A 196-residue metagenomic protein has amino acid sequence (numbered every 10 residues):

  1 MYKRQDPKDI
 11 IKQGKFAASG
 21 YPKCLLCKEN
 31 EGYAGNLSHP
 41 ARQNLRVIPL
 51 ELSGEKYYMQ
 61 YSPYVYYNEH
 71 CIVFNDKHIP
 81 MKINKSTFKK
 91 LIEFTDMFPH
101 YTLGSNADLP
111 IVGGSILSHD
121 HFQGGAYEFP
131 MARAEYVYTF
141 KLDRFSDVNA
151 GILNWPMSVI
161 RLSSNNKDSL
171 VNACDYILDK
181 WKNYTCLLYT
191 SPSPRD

Functional and structural regions predicted by a protein language model:
M1-Q5, Y189-D196: Conserved small/polar residues in nucleotide/adenosyl-binding loops
K3-G54: Low-complexity, highly charged intrinsically disordered N-terminal segments that act as targeting/localization
R46, H78-L103: Helical scaffold of the NTase/Pol beta-like nucleotidyltransferase catalytic core
R46-I48, Y58-P63, S105-S115: Catalytic micro-motifs at enzyme active sites that drive phosphoryl/nucleotidyl and oxygen chemistry
L50-L52, Q60-Y67, A150-L153: Short glycine/proline-enriched loop/turn "hinge" motifs that connect secondary-structure elements and lie
S62-K77, P156: Residues forming anionic-ligand binding surfaces in small-molecule and nucleic-acid pockets of primarily soluble enzymes
P99-S115, G124-L178, K182-T185: Catalytic or ion-translocation cores adjacent to nucleophile or general acid/base/metal-coordination motifs in diverse
